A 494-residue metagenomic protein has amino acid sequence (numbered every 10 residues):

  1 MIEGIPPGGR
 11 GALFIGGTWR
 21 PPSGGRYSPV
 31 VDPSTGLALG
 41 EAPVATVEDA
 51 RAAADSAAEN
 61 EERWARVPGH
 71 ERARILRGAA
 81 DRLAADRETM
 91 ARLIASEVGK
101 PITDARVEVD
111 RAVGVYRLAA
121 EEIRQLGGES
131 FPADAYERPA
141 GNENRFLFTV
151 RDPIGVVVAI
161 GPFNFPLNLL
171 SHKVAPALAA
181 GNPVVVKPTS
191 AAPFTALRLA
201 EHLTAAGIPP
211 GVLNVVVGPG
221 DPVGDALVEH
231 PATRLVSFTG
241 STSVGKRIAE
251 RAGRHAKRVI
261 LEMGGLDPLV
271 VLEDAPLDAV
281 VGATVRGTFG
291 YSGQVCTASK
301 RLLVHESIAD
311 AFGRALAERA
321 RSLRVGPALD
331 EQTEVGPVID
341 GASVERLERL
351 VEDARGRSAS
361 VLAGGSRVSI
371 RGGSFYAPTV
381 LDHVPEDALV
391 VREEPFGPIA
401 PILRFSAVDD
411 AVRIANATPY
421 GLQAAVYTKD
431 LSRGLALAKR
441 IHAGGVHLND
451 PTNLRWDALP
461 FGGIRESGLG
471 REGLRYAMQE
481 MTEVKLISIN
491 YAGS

Functional and structural regions predicted by a protein language model:
M1-S96: Short, structured beta/alpha segment
T35-E41, T233, V270, R324 (+4 more regions): Conserved C-terminal structural/oligomerization subdomain of aldehyde/semialdehyde dehydrogenase
G36, R72, I94, Y116 (+9 more regions): Residue-level signal for inorganic ion chemistry
A38-A45, N60-R66, V158-A159, L269-L272 (+5 more regions): Short, well-ordered beta-strand elements within core beta-sheets of diverse protein domains
E61, A65, A80-R87, A91 (+19 more regions): Structural signal for hydrophobic packing residues in well-ordered secondary-structure cores of soluble enzyme domains
A65, H70, R74-L170, L213: N-terminal Rossmann NAD(P)-binding subdomain characteristic of aldehyde/semialdehyde dehydrogenases
G128-A279, F405: Rossmann-like NAD(P) dinucleotide-binding subdomain of oxidoreductase/dehydrogenase enzymes
L235, S243-P385, L448, G493: ALDH superfamily catalytic-core signature
